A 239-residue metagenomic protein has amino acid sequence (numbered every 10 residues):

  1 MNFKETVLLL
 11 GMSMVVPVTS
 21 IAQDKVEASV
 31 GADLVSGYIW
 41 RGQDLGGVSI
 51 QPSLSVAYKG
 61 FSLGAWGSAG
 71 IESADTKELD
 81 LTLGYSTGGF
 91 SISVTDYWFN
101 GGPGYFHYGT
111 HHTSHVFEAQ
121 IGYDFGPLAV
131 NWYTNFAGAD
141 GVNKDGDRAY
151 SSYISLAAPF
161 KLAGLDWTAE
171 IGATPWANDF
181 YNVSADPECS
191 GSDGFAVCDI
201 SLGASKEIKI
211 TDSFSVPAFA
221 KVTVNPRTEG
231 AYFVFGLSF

Functional and structural regions predicted by a protein language model:
M1-E27: Cleavable N-terminal export/targeting peptides
A22-E27, F160-A169, S205-A218: Short loop/turn motifs that connect adjacent beta-strands in outer-membrane beta-barrel proteins
Q23-A57: Outer-membrane beta-barrel initiation region
D24-V26, G46-I50, D75-L79, T113-F117 (+4 more regions): Residues that define the transmembrane beta-barrel architecture of outer-membrane proteins
V30-Y38, G60-I71, S91-G104, L128-G138 (+2 more regions): Transmembrane beta-strand segments that form the barrel wall of outer-membrane beta-barrel proteins
G42-G47, A74-D80, P103-T110, A139-D147 (+2 more regions): Outer-membrane beta-barrel translocator domains and adjoining extracellular loop/strand segments of Gram-negative
T110-P187: Detector for outer-membrane/organellar transmembrane beta-barrel domains, recognizing the amphipathic beta-strand
L202, I208, T228-F239: Outer-membrane beta-barrel "beta-signal"
